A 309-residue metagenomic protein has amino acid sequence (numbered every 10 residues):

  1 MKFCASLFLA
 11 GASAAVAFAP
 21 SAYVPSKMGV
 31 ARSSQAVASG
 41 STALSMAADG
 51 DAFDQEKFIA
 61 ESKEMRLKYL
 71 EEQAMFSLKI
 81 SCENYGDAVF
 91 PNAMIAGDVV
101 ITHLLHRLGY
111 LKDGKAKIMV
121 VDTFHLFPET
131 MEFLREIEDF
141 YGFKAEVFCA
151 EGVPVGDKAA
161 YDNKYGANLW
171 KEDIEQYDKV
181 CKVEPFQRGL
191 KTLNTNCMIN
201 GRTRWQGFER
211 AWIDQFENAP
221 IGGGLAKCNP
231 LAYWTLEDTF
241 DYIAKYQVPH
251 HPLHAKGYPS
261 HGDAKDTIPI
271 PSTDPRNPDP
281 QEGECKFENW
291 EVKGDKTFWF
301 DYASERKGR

Functional and structural regions predicted by a protein language model:
M1-A31: N-terminal chloroplast transit peptides
A17, A38, A43-A48: Proteolytic processing junctions in secreted/extracellular precursors, especially proprotein convertase/trypsin-like
P20, P25-S26, L44-M46, P271 (+1 more regions): Intrinsically disordered, low-complexity segments used for protein-protein interactions
A48-R309: Nucleotide-activated chemistry modules centered on ATP-dependent adenylation/adenylyltransferase
